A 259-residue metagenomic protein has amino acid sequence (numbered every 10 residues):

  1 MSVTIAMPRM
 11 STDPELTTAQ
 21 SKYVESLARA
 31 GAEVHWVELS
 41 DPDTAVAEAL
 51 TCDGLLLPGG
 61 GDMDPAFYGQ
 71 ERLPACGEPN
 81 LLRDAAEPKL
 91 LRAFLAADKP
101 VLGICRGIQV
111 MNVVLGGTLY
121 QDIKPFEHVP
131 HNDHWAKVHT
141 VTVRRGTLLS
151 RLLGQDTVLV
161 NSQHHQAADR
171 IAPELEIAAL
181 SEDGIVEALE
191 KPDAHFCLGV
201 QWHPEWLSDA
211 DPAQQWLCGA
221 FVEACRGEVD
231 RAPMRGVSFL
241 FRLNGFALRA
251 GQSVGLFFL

Functional and structural regions predicted by a protein language model:
M1-I104, V113-V114, K124-L152, H165 (+5 more regions): N-terminal beta1-alpha1 cap of cysteine-dependent amidohydrolase-like domains
G107: Basic (Lys/Arg-enriched) interaction patch that binds polyanionic ligands
G117-T118: Post-Walker A helix-loop "phosphate-sensing" segment adjacent to the P-loop in P-loop NTPases
Q121: Class I SAM-dependent methyltransferase SAM-binding "motif I" and its flanking Rossmann-like core
L153-L159: Catalytic cores of DNA base-excision repair glycosylases
C197-Q201: Active-site-proximal beta-strand elements of phosphoester/diester hydrolases
